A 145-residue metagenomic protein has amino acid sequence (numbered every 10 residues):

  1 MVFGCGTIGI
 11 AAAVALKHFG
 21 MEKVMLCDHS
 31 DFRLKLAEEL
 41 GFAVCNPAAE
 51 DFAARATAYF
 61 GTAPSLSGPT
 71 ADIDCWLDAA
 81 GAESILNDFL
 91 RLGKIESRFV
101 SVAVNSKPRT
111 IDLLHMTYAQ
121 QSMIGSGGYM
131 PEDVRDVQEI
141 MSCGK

Functional and structural regions predicted by a protein language model:
V2-C5, K17-S84: Adenosine-nucleotide cofactor-binding segment
G4-T7, V104: Glycine-rich Rossmann-fold phosphate-binding loop(s) that bind the pyrophosphate of adenine dinucleotide cofactors
I10-A11: Residues forming the Rossmann-fold NAD(P)(H) cofactor-binding site
V14, K35, N87-L90, L114: Alpha-helical segments flanking ligand/cofactor-binding loops in enzyme cores
T57-T70, S106-K145: C-terminal substrate-binding/catalytic core of Rossmann-like NAD(P)-dependent dehydrogenases/reductases
A82-E83, V104-S106: Short glycine-rich anion-binding loops that position phosphate/pyrophosphate groups of nucleotides and phosphorylated
G93-K94: Helix-to-beta-strand junctions that scaffold the AdoMet/dcAdoMet cofactor pocket in Class I SAM-dependent enzymes
S97-R98: Glycine-centered, small-residue-biased loops immediately flanking beta-strands in adenine/cofactor-binding cores
